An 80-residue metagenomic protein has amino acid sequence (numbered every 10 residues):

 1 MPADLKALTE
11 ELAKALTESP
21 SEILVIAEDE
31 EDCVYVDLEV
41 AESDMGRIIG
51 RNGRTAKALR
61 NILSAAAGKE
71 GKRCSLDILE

Functional and structural regions predicted by a protein language model:
M1-M45, A58-E80: RNA-contacting regions in translation and RNA-metabolism proteins, encompassing KH/S1 modules where present
I49-G53: Glycine-centered tight-turn and secondary-structure capping sites
